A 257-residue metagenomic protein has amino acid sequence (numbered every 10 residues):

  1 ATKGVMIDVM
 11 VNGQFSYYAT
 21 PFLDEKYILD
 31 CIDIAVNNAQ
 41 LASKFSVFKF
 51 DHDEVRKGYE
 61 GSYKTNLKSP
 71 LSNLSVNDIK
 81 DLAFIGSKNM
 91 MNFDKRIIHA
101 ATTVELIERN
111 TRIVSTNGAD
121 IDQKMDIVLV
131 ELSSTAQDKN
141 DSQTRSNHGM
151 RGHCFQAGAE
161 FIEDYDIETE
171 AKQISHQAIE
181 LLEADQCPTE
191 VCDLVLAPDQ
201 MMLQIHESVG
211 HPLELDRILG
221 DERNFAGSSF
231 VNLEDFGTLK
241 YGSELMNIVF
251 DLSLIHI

Functional and structural regions predicted by a protein language model:
A1-I255: Active-site bordering "gate/hinge" segments that shape substrate access to catalytic or cofactor-binding pockets
